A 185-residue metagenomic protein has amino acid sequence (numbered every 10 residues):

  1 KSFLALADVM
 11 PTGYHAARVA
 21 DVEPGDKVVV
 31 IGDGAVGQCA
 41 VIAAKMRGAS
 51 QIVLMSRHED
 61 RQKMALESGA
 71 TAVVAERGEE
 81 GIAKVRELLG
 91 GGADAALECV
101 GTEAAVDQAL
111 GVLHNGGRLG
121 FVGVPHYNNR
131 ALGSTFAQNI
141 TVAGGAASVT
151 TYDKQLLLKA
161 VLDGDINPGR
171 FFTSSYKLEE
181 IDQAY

Functional and structural regions predicted by a protein language model:
K1-E79, A83: Mid-domain Rossmann-like dinucleotide-binding core that forms the NAD(H)/NADP(H) cofactor-binding site
A20-V22, L89, V112-H114: A generic alpha-to-beta junction signature in SAM-dependent methyltransferases
D26, G117-R118: Glycine-centered, small-residue-biased loops immediately flanking beta-strands in adenine/cofactor-binding cores
M55-H58, E76, C99, G123 (+1 more regions): N-terminal Rossmann-fold cofactor-binding loop
K84-D94: A short acidic, Gly/Pro-enriched loop at the edge of an enzyme's catalytic core that lines a small-molecule cofactor
G91, E103, D107-G111, T151-Y185: C-terminal hydrophobic helical "lid"/dimerization subdomain of Rossmann-like NAD(P)H-dependent oxidoreductases
Q108-V112, A131-S134: A short acidic, amphipathic alpha-helical/loop segment
R118-G120, R130-F171: Rossmann-fold dehydrogenase core element
